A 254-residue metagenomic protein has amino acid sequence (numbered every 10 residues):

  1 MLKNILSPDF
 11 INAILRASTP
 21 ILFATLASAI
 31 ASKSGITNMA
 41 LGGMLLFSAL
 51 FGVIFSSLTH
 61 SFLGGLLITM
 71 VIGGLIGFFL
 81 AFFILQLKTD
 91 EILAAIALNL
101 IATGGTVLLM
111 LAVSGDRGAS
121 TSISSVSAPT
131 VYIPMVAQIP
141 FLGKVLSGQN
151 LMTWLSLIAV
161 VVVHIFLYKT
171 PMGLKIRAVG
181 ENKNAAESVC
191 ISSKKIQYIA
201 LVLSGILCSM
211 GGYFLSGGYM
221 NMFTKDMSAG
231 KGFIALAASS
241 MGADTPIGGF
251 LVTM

Functional and structural regions predicted by a protein language model:
I5-A13, L63, F141-M152: Interfacial loop-to-helix junctions that mark the boundaries of transmembrane helices in multi-pass membrane
D9-L58, L66-V71, L75-I92, S240-P246: Single transmembrane alpha-helix segments in multi-pass membrane proteins
I14, S18, L22, L66 (+8 more regions): Residue-level signature of the transmembrane alpha-helical core of multi-pass small-molecule transporters
A24-T25, A49-G52, T103-V107, T153-I165 (+2 more regions): Hydrophobic core segments of alpha-helical transmembrane domains in multi-pass membrane transport and ion-translocation
G42-G43, Y219-I247, V252: Glycine-rich helix-loop "coupling/hinge" segments at transmembrane-helix boundaries in multipass transporters
F82, Q86-L111, A119-P129, S156 (+1 more regions): Pore- or pathway-lining transmembrane helices of multi-pass membrane proteins that form conduits for solutes/ions
A102-K169: Transmembrane helix-bundle core of multi-pass membrane transporters and related energy-transducing complexes
K144-F223, P246-I247, L251: Helix-loop-helix "hairpin" substructures at the membrane interface of multi-pass membrane proteins
